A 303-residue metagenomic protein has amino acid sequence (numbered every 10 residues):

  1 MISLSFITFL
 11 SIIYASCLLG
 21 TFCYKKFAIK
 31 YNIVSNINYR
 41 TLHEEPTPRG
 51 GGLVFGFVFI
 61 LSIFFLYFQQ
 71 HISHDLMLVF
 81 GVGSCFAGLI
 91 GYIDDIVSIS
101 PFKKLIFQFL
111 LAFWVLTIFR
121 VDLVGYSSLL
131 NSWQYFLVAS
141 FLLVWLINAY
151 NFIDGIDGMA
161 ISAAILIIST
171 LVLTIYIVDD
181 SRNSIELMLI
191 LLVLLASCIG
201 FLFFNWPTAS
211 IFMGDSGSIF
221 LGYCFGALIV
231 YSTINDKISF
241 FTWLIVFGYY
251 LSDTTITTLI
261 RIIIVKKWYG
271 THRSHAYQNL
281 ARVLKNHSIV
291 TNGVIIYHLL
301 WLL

Functional and structural regions predicted by a protein language model:
I2-S252: "…together with the soluble PPM/PP2C metallo-phosphatase catalytic core" -> "…together with the soluble PPM/PP2C
F22-P48, I256-S288: Cytosolic, membrane-interface loops and tails of multi-pass inner-membrane proteins
V193-S197, N286-L303: Hydrophobic membrane-spanning alpha-helices of multi-pass integral membrane proteins
